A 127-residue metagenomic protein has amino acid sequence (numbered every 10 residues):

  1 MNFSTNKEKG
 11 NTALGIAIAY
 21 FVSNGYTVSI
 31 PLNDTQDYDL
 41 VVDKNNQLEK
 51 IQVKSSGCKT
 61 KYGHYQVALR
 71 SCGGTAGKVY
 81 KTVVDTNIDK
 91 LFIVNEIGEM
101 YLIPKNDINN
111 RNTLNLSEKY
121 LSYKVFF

Functional and structural regions predicted by a protein language model:
M1-I30: Acidic-basic catalytic patches of nuclease active cores, encompassing PD-(D/E)XK and other metal-cofactor nuclease
Y20, Y26, E49, G73-Y80 (+1 more regions): Conserved functional hotspots at enzyme active or ligand-binding sites that engage polyanionic ligands
F21, L40-V42, Q47-S55: Conserved catalytic cores of phosphodiester-cleaving nucleases, focusing on short active-site segments
V28-T35, N45: Active-site metal-binding core of divalent-cation-utilizing nuclease and nuclease-like domains
S29-P31, L40-V41, Y80-T82: Short, flexible, glycine/charge-rich loop motifs used to bind or transfer phosphoryl groups or to couple energy/partner
Q36, Q47, N87: Residues that flank catalytic or metal-binding motifs in active/ligand-binding sites
K54-Y101: Catalytic cores of nucleic-acid endonucleases
G98, I103-F127: Non-catalytic C-terminal interaction segments of nucleic acid-processing enzymes
